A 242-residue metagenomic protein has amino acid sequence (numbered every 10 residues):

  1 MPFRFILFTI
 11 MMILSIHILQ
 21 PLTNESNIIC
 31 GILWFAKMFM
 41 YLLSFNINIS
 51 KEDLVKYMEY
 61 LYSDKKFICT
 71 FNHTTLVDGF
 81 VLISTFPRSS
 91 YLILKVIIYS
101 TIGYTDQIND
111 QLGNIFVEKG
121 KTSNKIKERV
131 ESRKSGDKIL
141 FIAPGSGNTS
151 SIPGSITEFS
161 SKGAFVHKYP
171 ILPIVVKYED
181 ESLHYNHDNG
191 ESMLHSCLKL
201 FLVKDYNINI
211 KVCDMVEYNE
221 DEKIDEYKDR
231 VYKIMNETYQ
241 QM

Functional and structural regions predicted by a protein language model:
M1-Y41, I47-K65, N72, S132-K134 (+4 more regions): Membrane-interfacial terminal anchoring regions of lipid-handling membrane enzymes
M12-F35, L42-S44, E59-K121: Catalytic core of membrane glycerolipid acyltransferases/transacylases, capturing the structured, soluble-facing
K66-I68, Y91, D137-A143, P170-L172: Residue-level preference for the first positions of well-ordered beta-strands
H73-T75, G145-T149, Y178: Short glycine-rich anion-binding loops that position phosphate/pyrophosphate groups of nucleotides and phosphorylated
K95, V117, A143, P173-I174: Generic beta-sheet signal
G103-Q107, K138, S150-E222: A cross-family acyltransferase "interaction/gating" segment
I126, V130-K134, I139-L140, G145-I156: Soluble extracytoplasmic domains of inner/organellar membrane proteins
